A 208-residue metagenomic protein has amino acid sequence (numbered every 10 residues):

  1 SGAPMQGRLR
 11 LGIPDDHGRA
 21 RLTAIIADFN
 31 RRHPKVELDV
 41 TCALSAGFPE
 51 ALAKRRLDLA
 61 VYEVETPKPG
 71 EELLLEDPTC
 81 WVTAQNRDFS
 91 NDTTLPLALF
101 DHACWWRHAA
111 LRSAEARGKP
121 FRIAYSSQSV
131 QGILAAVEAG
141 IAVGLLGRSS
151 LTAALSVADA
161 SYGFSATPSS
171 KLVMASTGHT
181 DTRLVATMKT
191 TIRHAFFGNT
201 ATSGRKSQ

Functional and structural regions predicted by a protein language model:
S1-A3, M174: Alpha-helical linker/hinge and terminal dimerization helices associated with HTH transcriptional regulators
P4-P67: Central regulatory/effector-binding core of bacterial HTH transcription factors
R21, G163-Q208: A late-sequence structural motif
E37-A43, P120-S129: Short beta-strand-to-loop elements that line the ligand-binding cleft of bilobed periplasmic-binding protein-like
L52-A53, A110, A135-G140: Hydrophobic residues within well-ordered alpha-helices
T66, E72-Q85, D92-T93, F164-K171: Short Pro/Gly-enriched coil loops immediately N-terminal to beta-strands
P69-E72, E138-T180: Beta-alpha-beta core module
P96-R117, T182: Secondary-structure junction motif
